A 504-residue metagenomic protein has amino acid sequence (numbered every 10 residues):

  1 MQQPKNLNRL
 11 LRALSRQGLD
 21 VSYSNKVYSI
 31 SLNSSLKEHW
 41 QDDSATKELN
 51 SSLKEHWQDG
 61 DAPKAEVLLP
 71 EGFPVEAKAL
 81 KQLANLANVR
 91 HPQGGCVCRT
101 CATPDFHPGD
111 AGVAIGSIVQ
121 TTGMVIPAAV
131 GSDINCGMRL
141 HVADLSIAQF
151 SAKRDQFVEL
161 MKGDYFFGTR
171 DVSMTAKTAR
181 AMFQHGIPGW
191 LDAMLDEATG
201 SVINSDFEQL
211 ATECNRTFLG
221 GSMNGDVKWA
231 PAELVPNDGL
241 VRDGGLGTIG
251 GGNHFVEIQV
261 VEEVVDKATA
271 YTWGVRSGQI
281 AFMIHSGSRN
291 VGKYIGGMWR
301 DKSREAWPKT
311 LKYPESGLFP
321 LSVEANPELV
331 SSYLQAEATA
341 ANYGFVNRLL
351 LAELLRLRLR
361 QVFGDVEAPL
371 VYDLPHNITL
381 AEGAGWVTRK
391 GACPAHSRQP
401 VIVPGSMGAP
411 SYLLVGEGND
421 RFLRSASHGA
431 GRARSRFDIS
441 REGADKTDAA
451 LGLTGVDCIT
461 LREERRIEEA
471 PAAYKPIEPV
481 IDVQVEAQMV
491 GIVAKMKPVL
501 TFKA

Functional and structural regions predicted by a protein language model:
Q2-L36, W40, L53-L86, G95-I115 (+4 more regions): Domain-length cofactor-binding catalytic modules of enzymes
K47-E48: Compositionally biased, low-complexity segments
S117-V119: General structural concept
M124-V130, C136-D144: N-terminal cap/recognition module
I147: Patatin-like phospholipase
